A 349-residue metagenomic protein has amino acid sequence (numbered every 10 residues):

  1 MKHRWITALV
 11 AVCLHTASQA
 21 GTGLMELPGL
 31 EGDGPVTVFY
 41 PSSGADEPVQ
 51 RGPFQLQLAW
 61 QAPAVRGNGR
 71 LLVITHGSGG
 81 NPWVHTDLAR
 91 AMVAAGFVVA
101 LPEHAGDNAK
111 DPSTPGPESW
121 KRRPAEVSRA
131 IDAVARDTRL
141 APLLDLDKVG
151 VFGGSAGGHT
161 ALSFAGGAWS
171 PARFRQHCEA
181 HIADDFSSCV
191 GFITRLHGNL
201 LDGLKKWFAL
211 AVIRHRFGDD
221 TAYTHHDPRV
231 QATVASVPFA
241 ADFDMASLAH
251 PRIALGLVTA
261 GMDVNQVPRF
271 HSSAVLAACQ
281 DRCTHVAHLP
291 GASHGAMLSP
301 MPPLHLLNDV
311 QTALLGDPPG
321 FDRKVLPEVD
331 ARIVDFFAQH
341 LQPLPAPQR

Functional and structural regions predicted by a protein language model:
G21-L72, V84, H285: Domain-level recognition of soluble alpha/beta enzyme cores, biased toward histidine phosphatases/phosphomutases
W60-G69, I74-D111, V264-R269: Short substrate-entry loop that stabilizes the transition state in hydrolases
G116-P142, S163, R173-K205, A211 (+2 more regions): Alpha/beta-hydrolase active-site loop
G153-G157, A161: Gly/Ala-rich beta-loop-alpha elbow adjacent to hydrolase catalytic centers
T160-F164, D244: Hydrolases whose catalytic domains are alpha/beta-hydrolase-1, hotdog thioesterase, or metallo-beta-lactamase-like
G198-C283: The feature captures the conserved acid-bearing segment of alpha/beta-hydrolase catalytic domains
H250-R323: Active-site-adjacent alpha-helix of alpha/beta-hydrolase-fold enzymes
P303-R349: Catalytic active-site module of serine/aspartate enzymes centered on a nucleophile-bearing elbow/loop
